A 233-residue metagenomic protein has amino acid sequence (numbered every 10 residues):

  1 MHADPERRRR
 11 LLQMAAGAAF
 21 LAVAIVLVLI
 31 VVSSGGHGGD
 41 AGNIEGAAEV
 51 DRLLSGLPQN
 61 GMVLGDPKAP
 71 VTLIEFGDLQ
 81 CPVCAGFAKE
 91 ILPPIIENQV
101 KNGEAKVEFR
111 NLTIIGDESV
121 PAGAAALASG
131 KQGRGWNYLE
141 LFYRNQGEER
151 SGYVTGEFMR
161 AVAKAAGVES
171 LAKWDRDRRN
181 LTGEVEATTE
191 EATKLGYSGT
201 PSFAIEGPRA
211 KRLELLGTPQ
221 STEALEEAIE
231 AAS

Functional and structural regions predicted by a protein language model:
M1-S34, K164-S233: C-terminal cap of thioredoxin/glutaredoxin-like
L27-A47: C-terminal region of N-terminal signal peptides and the immediate post-cleavage residues of exported proteins
D40-G56, G156: Periplasmic c-type cytochrome electron-transfer domains
L54-V71: A short beta-strand-turn-helix
P58-M62, L92-P94, T188-E191: A generic local structural motif
D66-K68, F76, Y197-S198: A generic fold-level signal
A69, G77-K164: Structural alpha/beta surface segment adjacent to cysteine/selenocysteine redox centers across thiol/disulfide enzymes
L73, C81, F203: Conserved S/T- and glycine-rich ATP-binding loop of Class I adenylate-forming
